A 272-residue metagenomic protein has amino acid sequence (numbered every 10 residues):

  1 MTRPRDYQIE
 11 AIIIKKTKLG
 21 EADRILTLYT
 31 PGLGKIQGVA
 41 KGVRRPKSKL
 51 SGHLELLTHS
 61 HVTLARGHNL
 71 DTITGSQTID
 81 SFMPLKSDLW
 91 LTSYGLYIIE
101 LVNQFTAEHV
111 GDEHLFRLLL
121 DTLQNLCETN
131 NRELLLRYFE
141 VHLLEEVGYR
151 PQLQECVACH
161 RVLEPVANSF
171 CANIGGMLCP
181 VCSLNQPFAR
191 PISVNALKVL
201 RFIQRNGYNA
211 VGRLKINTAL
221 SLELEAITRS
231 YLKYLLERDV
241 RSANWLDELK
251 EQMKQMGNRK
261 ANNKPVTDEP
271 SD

Functional and structural regions predicted by a protein language model:
M1-D272: Non-catalytic alpha-helical scaffolds and adjoining flexible linkers that form interface surfaces for assembly
